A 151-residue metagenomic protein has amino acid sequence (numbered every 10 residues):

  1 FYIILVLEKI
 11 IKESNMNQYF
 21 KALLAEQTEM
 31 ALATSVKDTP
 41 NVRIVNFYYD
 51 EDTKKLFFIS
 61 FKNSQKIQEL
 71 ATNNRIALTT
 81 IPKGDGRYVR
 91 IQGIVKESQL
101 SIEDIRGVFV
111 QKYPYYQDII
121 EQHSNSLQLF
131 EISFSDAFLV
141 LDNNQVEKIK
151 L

Functional and structural regions predicted by a protein language model:
I4-M30: Extreme N-terminal tail/first-helix region
L24-A25, A71-T72, V110: Alpha-helix boundary recognition
Q27-K62, L70, I76-T80, V89-I91: Short beta-strand segments
T28-E29, R75, P114, A137: Generic structural signal for secondary-structure transition and capping sites
T34-V36, T80-P82, Q117-N125: A short, aromatic/hydrophobic, helix- or strand-capping loop or linear motif that either lines the entrance/gate
Q65: Short alpha-helical
R87-L151: Charged, gly/pro-rich active-site loop segments
